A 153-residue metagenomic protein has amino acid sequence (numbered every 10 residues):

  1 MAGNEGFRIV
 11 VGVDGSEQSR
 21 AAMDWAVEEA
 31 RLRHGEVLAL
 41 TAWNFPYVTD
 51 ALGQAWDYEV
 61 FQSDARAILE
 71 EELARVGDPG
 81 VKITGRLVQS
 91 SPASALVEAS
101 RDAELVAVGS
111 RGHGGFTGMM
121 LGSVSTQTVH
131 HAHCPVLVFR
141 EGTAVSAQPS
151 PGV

Functional and structural regions predicted by a protein language model:
M1-E5, Q18, A74-V108, T143-V153: Structural beta-alpha unit
A2-G53, A99, G152-V153: Small/aliphatic-rich secondary-structure junction motif
D14, L73, R111-G112: Short glycine-/small-residue-rich Rossmann-like dinucleotide-binding loops
R33-E36, V81, C134: Short glycine/serine/threonine/alanine-rich loop segments
L38-L40, T84-V88, L137: General small-molecule cofactor/ligand-binding pocket signal
Q54-Y58, D102-E104: Short, hinge-like loop/turn segments at secondary-structure boundaries
W56-I68: A short acidic, glycine-rich active-site loop that binds or catalyzes chemistry on phosphate/adenosine moieties
D102-Q148, V153: Gly/Ser-rich helix-loop-strand patches that form or flank binding pockets for ribonucleotide-derived cofactors
